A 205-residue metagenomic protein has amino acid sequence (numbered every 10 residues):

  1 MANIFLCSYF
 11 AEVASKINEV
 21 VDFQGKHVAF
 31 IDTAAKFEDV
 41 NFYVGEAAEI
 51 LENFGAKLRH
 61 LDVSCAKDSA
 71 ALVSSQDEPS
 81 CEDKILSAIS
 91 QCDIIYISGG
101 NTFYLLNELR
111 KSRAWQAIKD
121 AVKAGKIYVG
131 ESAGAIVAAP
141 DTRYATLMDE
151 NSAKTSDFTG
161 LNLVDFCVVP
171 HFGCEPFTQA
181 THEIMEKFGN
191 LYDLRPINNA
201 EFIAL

Functional and structural regions predicted by a protein language model:
M1-I94: N-terminal beta1-alpha1 cap of cysteine-dependent amidohydrolase-like domains
L6, R59-H60, I97, V129-E131 (+1 more regions): General beta-strand structural signal in soluble alpha/beta enzymes
E12, K36, A66, F103 (+3 more regions): Surface-exposed, flexible loop/turn segments at secondary-structure boundaries
A29, I94-S98, V129-G130, V168: Structural motif
T33, G100, H171-F172: Flexible loop residues that form catalytic and substrate-binding hotspots at small-molecule/glycan-binding clefts
D93-T102, L106-N107: Short acidic, glycine-rich surface-loop motifs adjacent to enzyme active sites
L106-V129, G134-L205: Active-site-adjacent pocket-lining segments in enzyme domains
